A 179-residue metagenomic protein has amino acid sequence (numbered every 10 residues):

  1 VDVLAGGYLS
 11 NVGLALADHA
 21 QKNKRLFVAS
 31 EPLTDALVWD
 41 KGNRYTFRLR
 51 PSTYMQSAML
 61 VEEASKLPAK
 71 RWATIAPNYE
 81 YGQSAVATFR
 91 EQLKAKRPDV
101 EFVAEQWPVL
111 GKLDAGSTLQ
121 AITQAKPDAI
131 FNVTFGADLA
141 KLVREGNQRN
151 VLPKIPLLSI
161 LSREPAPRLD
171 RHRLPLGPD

Functional and structural regions predicted by a protein language model:
V1-Y8, V28-S30, A73-A76, K126-G136 (+2 more regions): Periplasmic-binding protein-like
L9-N11, T53, G136-A137, R163-E164: Short beta->alpha connector loops
L14-V38: Short beta-strand-centered segments that line the small-molecule binding cleft or hinge of alpha/beta clamshell
H19-K22, V38, Q120, Q148 (+1 more regions): Mature extracellular/periplasmic domains of secretome proteins
F27, T46-R48, F102-E105, L157 (+1 more regions): Conserved beta-strand scaffold positions in the cores of enzyme catalytic domains, especially in NTP/NDP-utilizing
D35-L37, N43-R149: Extracellular/periplasmic Venus flytrap/periplasmic-binding protein
E145-D179: Extracellular/periplasmic periplasmic-binding protein-like sensory domains
